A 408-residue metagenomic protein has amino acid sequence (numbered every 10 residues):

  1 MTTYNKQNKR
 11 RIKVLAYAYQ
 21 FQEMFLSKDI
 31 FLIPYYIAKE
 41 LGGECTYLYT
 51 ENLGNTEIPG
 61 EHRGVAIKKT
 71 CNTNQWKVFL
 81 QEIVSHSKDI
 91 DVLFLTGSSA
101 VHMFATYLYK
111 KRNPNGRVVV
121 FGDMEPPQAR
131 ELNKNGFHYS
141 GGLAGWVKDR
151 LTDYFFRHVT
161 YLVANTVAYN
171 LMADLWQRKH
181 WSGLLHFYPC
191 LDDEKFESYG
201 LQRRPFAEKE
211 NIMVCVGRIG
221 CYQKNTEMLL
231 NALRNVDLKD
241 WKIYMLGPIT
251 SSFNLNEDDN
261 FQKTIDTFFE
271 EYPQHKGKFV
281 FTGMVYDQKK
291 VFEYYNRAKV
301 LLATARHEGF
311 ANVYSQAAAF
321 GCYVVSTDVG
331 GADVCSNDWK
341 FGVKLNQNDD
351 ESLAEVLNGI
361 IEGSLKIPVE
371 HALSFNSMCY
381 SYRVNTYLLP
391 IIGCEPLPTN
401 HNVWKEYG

Functional and structural regions predicted by a protein language model:
G54, G145-G183, L191-F196: A short, active-site helix/loop in glycosyltransferases that binds the activated sugar's phosphate group
P205-K224, L230-L233, Y244-L246: Conserved donor-binding/catalytic core segment of Leloir-type glycosyltransferases
D258-V285: Nucleotide-activated donor-binding/catalytic signature segment of Leloir-type glycosyltransferases, i.e., the conserved
E293-A298: Short alpha-helical donor nucleotide-sugar binding micro-motif in glycosyltransferases
R306: Aromatic "clamp/platform" in nucleotide-sugar-dependent glycosyltransferases that forms part of the donor/acceptor
Y323-S326: Short hydrophobic beta-strand element within catalytic cores of glycosyltransferases and related nucleotide-activated
D338-E351, N358-S364: Conserved acidic donor-binding segment of nucleotide-sugar-dependent glycosyltransferases
S364-G408: A charged, aromatic-enriched C-terminal amphipathic alpha-helix characteristic of glycosyltransferases across folds
